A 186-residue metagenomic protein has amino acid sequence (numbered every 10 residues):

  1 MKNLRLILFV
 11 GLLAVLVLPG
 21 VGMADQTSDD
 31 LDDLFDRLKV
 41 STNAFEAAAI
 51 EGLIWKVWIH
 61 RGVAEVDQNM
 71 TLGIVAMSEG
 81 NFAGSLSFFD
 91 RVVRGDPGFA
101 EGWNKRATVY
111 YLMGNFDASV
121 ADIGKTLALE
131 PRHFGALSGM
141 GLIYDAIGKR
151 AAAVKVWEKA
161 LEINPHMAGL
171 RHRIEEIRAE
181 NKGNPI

Functional and structural regions predicted by a protein language model:
D25-Q26, W55-Q68: TPR-adjacent "capping" and linker segments in tetratricopeptide-repeat scaffold/adaptor proteins
D29, D33, V40, A49 (+2 more regions): Terminal, low-structured helical/coil segments at or just beyond the last alpha-helical repeat
V63-G135: Alpha-helical adaptor scaffolds
S78, L112, A146-I147, A179-G183: Register position in tetratricopeptide repeats
R106-A107, M113, M140, I147 (+1 more regions): Residue-level signature of tetratricopeptide-repeat
